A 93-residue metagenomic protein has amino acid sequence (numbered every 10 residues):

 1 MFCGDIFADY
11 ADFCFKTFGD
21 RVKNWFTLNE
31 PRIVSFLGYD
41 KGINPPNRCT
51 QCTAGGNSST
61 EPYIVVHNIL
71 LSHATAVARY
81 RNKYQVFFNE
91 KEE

Functional and structural regions predicted by a protein language model:
M1-E93: Active-site region of glycoside hydrolase catalytic domains
